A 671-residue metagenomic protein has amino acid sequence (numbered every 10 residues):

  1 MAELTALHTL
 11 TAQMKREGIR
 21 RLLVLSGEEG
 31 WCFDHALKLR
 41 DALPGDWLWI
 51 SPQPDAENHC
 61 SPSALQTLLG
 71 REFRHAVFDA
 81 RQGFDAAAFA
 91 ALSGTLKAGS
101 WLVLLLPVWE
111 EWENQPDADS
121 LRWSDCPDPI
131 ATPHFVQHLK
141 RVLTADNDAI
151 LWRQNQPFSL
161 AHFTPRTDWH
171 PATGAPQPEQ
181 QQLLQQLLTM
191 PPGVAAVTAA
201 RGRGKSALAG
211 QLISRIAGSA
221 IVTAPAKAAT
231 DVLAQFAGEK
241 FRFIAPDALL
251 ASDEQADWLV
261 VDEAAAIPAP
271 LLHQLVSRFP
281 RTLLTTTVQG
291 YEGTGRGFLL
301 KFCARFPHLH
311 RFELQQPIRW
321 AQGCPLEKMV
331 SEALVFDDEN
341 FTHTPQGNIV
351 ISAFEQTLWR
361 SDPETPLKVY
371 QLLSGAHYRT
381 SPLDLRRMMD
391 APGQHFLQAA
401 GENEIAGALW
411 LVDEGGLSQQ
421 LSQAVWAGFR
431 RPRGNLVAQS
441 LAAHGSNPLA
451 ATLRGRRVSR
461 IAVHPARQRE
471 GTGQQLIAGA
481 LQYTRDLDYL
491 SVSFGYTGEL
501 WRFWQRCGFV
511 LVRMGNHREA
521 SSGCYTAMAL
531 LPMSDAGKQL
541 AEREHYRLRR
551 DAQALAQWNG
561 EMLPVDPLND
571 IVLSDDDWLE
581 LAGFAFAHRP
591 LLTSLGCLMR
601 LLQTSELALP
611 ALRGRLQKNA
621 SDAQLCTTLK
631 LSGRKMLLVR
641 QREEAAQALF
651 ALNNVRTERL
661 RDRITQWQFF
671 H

Functional and structural regions predicted by a protein language model:
A2-L10, P171-P191: N-terminal pre-P-loop "Q-motif" helix
R20-E28, K38-P52, A196-T198, G218-T230: Conserved RecA-like ASCE P-loop NTPase motor core of nucleic-acid helicases/translocases
C32-F33, K205: Conserved lysine of the Walker
L65-H162: N-terminal accessory nucleic-acid engagement/regulatory domains that precede and modulate ATP-driven motor cores
D125-A175, C303-T342: Conserved coupling/interface region of RecA-like P-loop/ASCE motor cores
A207-Q211, R460-Q482: Conserved acetyl-CoA-binding loop-helix of GNAT-fold acetyltransferases
A248-L250, W258, P270-L271, P280-Y378 (+2 more regions): Terminal substrate-recognition subdomain of acyl/acetyltransferases
G393-V412, Q419: Conserved beta-hairpin
